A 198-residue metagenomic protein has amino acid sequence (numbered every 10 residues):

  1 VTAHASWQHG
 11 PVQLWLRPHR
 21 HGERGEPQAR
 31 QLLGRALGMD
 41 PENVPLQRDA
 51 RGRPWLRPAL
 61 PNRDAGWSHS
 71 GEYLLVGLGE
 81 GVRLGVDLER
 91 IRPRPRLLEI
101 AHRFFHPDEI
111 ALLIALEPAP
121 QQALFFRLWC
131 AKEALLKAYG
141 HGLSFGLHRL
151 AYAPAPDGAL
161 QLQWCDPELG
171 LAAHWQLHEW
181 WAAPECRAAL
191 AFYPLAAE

Functional and structural regions predicted by a protein language model:
V1-E198: Core catalytic alpha/beta fold that binds nucleotide/phospho-ligands
